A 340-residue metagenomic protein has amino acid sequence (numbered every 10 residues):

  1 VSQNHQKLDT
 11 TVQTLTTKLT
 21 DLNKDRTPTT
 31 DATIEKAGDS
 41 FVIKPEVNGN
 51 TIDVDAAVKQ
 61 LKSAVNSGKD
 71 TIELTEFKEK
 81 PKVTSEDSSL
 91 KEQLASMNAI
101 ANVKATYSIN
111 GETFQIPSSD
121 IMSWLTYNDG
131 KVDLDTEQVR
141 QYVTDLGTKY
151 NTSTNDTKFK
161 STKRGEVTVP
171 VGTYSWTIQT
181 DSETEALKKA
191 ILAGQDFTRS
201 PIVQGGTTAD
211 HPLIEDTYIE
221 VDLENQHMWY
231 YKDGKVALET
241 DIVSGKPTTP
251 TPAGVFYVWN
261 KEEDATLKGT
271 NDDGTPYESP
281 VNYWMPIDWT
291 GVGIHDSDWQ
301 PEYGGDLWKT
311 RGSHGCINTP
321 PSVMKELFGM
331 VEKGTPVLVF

Functional and structural regions predicted by a protein language model:
V1-S279, Y283, Q300-P301, V331-K333 (+1 more regions): Surface-exposed, secretory/extracytoplasmic low-complexity segments enriched in Ser/Thr/Asn/Gly/Pro
Y283-I287, G291-M330, T335-L338: Active-site scaffold segments
